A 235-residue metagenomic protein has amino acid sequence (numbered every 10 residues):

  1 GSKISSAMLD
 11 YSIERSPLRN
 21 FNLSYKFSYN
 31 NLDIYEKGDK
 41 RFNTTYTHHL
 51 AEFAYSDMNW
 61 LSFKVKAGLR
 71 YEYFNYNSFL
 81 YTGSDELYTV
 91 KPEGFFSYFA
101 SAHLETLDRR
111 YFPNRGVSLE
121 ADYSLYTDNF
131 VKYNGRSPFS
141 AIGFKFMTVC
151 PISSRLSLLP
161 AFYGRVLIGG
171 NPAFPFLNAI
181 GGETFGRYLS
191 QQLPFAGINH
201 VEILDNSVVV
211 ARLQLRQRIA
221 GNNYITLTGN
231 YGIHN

Functional and structural regions predicted by a protein language model:
G1-H103, L107, E183-L193, V201-V209 (+1 more regions): Gram-negative/organellar outer-membrane beta-barrel architecture
G1-S2, S12-E14, K26-L32, G68-F74 (+7 more regions): Outer-membrane beta-barrel pore domains and translocons
S24, L80, R115, N134 (+2 more regions): A generic "cationic amphipathic patch" detector
E86-L87, A179-I180, G229-Y231: Juxtamembrane/interface motifs at transmembrane-helix termini
Y98-A220: C-terminal outer-membrane beta-barrel translocator/porin domains of Gram-negative envelope proteins and their
G221-N222, L227, Y231-N235: Short, intrinsically disordered, charge-balanced linker/junction segments flanking boundaries in proteins
